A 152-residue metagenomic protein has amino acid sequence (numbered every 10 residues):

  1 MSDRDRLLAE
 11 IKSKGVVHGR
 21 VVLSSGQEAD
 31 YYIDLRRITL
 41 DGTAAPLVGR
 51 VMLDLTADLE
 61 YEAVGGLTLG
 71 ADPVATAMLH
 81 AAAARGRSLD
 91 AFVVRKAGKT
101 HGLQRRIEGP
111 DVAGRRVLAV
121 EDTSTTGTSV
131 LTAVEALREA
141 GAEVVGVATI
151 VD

Functional and structural regions predicted by a protein language model:
M1-L59: Active-site-facing substrate-recognition patch
K14, L55, A81, R85 (+2 more regions): Change "in soluble alpha/beta enzymes" to "in soluble alpha/beta proteins
H18-G19, L23-S25, I33-L40, L69-A71 (+5 more regions): Generic structural "secondary-structure junction" signal
L35, G65-G66, E121: Short glycine-centered, acidic/aromatic-flanked micro-motifs in structured strand/loop junctions that mark active-site
T39, T43-G109: Conserved PRPP/pyrophosphate-binding segment of the phosphoribosyltransferase/PRPP-pathway fold
F92, G98-D152: PRPP/pyrophosphate-binding module of the type I phosphoribosyltransferase fold
